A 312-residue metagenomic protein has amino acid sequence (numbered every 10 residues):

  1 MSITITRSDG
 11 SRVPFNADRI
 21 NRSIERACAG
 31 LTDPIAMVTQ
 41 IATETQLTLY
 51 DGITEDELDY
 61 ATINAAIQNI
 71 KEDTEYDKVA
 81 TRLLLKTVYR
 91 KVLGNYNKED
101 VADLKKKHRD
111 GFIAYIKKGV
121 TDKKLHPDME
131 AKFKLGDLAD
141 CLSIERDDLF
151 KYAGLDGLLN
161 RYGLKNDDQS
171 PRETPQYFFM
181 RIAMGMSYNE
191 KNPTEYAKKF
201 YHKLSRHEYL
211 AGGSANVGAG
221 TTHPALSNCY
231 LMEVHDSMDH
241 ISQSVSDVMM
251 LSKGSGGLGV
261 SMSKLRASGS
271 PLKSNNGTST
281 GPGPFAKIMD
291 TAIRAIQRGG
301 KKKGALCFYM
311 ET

Functional and structural regions predicted by a protein language model:
M1-T312: Extended catalytic cores of very large enzyme megasubunits
